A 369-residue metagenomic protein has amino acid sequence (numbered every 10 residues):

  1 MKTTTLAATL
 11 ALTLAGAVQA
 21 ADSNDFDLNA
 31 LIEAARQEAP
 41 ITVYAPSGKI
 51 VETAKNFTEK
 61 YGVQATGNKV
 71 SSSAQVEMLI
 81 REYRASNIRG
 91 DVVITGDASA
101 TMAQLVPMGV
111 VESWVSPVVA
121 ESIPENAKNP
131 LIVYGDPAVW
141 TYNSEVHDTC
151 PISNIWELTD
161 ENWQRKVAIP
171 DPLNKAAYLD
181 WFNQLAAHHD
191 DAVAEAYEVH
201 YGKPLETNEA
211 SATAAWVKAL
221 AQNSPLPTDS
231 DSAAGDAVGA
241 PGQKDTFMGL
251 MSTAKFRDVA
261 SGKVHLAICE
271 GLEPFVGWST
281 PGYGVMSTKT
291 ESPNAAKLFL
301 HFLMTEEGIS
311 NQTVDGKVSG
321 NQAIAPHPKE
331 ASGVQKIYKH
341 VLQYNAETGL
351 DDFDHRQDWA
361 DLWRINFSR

Functional and structural regions predicted by a protein language model:
M1-Q19: Gram-negative bacterial Sec-dependent N-terminal signal peptides
D22-N24, Q343-R369: Conserved C-terminal helix/tail region of periplasmic/extracytoplasmic solute-binding proteins
D25-Q37, Y44-Q64, D258: Short, polar/charged alpha-helical segment
V43, N87-T95, P227, K244-S252 (+1 more regions): Paired acidic/hydrophobic, glycine-rich loop segments that form the ligand-binding mouth/hinge of periplasmic-binding
Y44-K55, N68-I80, I88-G239: Extracytoplasmic ligand-binding site segments that recognize negatively charged/polar headgroups
S99-Q104, G239-A240, K244-L266: A ligand-binding cleft/hinge motif common to bilobed small-molecule-binding domains
S122-I123, G135-A138, S211, W216-L220 (+1 more regions): Periplasmic-binding protein-like
W278-E347: Mature extracytoplasmic/periplasmic domains
